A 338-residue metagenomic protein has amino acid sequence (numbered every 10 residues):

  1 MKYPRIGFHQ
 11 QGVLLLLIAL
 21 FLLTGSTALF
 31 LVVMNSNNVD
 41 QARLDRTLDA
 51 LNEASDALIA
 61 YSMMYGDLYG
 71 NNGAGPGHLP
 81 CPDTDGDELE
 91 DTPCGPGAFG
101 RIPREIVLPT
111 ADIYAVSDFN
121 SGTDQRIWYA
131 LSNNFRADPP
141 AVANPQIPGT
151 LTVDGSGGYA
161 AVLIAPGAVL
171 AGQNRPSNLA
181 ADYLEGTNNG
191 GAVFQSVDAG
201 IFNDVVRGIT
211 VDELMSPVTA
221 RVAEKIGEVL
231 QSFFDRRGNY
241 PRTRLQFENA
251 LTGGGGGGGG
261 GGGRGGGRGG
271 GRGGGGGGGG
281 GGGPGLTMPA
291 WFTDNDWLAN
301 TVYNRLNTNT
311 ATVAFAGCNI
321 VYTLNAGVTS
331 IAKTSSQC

Functional and structural regions predicted by a protein language model:
M1-K2, D40: Elongated, non-catalytic scaffold/linker segments and compositionally distinctive motifs
K2-N35: N-terminal single-pass transmembrane signal-anchor helix
A28-C338: N-terminal pilin/flagellin-like segments and related low-complexity appendage regions
